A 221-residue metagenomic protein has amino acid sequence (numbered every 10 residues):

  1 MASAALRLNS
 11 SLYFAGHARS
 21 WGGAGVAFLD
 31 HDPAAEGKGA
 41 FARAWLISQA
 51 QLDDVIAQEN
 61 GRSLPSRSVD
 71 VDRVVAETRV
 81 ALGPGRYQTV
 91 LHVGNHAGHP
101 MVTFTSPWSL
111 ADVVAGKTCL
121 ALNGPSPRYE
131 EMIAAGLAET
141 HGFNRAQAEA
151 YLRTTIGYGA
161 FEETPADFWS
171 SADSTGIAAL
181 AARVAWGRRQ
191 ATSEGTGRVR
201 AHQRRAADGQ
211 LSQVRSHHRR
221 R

Functional and structural regions predicted by a protein language model:
M1-R219: Glycine-aromatic micro-motifs
